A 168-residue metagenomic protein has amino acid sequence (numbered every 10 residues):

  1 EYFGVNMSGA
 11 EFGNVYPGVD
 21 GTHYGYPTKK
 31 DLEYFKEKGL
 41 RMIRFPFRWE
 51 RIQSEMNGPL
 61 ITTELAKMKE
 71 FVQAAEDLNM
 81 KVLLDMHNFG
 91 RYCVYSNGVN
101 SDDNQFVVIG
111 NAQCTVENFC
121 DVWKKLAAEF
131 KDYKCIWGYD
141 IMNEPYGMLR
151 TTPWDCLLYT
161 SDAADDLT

Functional and structural regions predicted by a protein language model:
E1-M42: N-terminal carbohydrate-binding accessory modules
Y2-N6, M42-F47, V82-D85, W137-I141: Structural recognition of the beta-strand scaffold that forms the well-ordered cores of secreted hydrolase catalytic
S8-F12, R48-I52, N88-R91, N143-M148: Solvent-exposed loop/turn segments at secondary-structure junctions within structured extracellular/periplasmic domains
Y16, E55, V94-Y95, R150-T152: Short, solvent-exposed loop/turn and secondary-structure capping segments
Y24-G25, L32-L40, L60-N88, Y92-G138: An active-site-proximal structural segment forming one wall of the substrate-binding cleft that immediately precedes
L40-T62: Aromatic-lined carbohydrate-binding/catalytic grooves of carbohydrate-active enzymes
S96-D102, G147-L158: Substrate-binding surface in catalytic domains of secreted glycosidases
Y159-T168: Single conserved hydrophobic/aromatic residue that forms the stacking wall/gate of nucleotide- or nucleobase-binding
